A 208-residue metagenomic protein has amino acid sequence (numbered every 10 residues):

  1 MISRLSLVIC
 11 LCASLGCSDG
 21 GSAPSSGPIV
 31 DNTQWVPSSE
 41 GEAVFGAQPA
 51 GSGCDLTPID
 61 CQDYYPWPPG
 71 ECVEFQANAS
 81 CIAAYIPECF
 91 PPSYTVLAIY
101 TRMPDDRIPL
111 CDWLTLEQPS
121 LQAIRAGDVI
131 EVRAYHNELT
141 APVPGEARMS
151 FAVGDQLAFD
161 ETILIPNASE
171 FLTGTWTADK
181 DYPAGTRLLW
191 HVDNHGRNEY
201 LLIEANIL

Functional and structural regions predicted by a protein language model:
I2-V8: Sec-dependent signal peptide recognition, specifically the positively charged N-region followed immediately by
V8-I9, E131: A broad, structure-centric signal for solvent-exposed, well-ordered loop/edge residues that line or flank functional
C10-L11, L202: Short A/G/S/P-biased low-complexity tracts
A13-G16: C-terminal motif of bacterial Sec signal peptides marking the signal peptidase cleavage site
G21-L208: Gly-Asp-aromatic-enriched flexible segments
